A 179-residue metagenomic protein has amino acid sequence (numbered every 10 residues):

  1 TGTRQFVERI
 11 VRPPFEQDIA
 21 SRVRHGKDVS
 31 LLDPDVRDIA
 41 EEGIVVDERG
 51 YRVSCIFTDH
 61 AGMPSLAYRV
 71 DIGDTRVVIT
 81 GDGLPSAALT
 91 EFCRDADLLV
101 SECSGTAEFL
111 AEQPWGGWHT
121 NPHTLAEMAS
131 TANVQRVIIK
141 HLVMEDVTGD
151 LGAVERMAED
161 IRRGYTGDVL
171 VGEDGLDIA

Functional and structural regions predicted by a protein language model:
T1-V78, G152, R156-A179: Binuclear metal-dependent hydrolase catalytic cores
R76, L84-L176: Cap/insert and terminal regions of metallo-dependent hydrolase folds
